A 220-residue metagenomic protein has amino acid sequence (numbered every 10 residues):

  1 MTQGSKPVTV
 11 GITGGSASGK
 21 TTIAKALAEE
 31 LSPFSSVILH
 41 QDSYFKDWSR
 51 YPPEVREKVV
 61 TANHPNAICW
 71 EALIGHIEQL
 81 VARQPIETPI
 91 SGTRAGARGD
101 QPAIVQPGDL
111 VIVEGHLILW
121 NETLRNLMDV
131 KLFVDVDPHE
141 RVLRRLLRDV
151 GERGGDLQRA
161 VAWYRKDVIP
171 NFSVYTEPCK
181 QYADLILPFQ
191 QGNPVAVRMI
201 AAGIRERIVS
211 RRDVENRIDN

Functional and structural regions predicted by a protein language model:
M1-G4, Q106-P107, L147-V150, I169-N220: NTP-dependent small-molecule kinase module
G15: P-loop (Walker A) phosphate-binding loop of NTP-binding proteins
K20: Conserved lysine of the Walker
I23: Hydrophobic positions on the alpha1 helix immediately C-terminal to the Walker A/P-loop
E29-V37: Post-Walker A helix-loop "phosphate-sensing" segment adjacent to the P-loop in P-loop NTPases
V37, K46, R50-A95: Conserved nucleotide-sensing/catalytic segment adjacent to the nucleotide-binding pocket in NTP-handling enzymes
H76-E114, L119, R211: Phosphate-binding/switch loop-helix module in NTP-utilizing enzymes
G99-E152: ATP-dependent NMP and nucleoside kinases share a basic, alpha-helical "lid"
